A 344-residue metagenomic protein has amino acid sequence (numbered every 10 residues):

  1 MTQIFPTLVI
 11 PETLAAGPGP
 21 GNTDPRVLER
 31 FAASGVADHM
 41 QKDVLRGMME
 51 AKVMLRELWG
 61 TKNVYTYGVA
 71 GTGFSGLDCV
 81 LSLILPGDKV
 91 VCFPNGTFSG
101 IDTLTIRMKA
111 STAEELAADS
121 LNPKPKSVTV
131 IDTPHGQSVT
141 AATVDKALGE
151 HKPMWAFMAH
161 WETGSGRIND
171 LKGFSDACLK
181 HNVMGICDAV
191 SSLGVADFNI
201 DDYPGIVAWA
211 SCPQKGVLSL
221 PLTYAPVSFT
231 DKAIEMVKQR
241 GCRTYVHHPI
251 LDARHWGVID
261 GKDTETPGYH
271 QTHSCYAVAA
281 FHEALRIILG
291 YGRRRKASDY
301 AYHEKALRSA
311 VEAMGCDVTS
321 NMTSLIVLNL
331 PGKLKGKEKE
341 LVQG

Functional and structural regions predicted by a protein language model:
M1-Q41: N-terminal "arm"/small-domain region of PLP-dependent enzymes with the aminotransferase-like
N22-T23, G216-A306: Active-site C-terminal subdomain of aminotransferase-like
R30-C79, L83, T105: Conserved N-terminal alpha-helix of the aminotransferase class I/II PLP-enzyme fold
L85-P153: PLP-dependent aminotransferase-like
H135-G194, A208: Active-site phosphate-binding strand-loop segment of PLP-dependent enzymes
I200-Q214: Conserved active-site segment immediately N-terminal to the catalytic lysine that forms the internal aldimine
C316-Q343: Conserved PLP-binding catalytic core of the aspartate aminotransferase-like
